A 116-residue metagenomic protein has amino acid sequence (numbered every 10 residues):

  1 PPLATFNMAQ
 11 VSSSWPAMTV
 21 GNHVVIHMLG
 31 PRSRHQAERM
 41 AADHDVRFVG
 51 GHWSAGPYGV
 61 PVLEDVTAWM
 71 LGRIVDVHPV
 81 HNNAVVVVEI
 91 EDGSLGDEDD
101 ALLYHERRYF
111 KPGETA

Functional and structural regions predicted by a protein language model:
P1-A116: Basic, polyanion-binding surface patches
